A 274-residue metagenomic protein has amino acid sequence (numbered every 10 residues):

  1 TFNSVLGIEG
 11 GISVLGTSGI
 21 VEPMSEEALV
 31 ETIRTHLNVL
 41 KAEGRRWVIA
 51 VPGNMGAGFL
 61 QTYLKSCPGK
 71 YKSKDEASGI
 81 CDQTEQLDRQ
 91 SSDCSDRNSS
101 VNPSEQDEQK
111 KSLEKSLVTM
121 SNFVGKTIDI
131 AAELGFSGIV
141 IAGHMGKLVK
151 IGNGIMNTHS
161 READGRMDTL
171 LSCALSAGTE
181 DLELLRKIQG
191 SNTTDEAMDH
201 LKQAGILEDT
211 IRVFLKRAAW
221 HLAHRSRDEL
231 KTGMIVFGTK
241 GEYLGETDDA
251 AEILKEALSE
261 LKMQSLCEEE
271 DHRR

Functional and structural regions predicted by a protein language model:
T1-A77, C81-Q83, N102-S137, K147-R274: N-terminal loops that bind phosphate or other acidic moieties and the adjacent beta-alpha structural core
C81, R89, C94-R97, R273-R274: Basic polycationic patches enriched in arginine
G143: Short acidic/histidine-rich active-site segments
